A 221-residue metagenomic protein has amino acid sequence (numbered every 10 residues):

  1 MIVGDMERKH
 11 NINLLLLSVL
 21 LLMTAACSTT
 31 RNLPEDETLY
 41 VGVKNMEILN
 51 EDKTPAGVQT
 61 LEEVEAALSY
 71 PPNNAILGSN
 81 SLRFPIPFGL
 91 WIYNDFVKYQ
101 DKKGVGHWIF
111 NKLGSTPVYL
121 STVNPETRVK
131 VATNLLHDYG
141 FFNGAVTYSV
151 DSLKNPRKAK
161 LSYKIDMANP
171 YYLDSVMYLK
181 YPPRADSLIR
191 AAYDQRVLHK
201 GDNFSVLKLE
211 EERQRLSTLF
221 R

Functional and structural regions predicted by a protein language model:
D5-L15: Bacterial N-terminal signal peptides that target proteins for export
E7, S28-R221: Interaction-mediating elements
M23-A26: C-terminal motif of bacterial Sec signal peptides marking the signal peptidase cleavage site
